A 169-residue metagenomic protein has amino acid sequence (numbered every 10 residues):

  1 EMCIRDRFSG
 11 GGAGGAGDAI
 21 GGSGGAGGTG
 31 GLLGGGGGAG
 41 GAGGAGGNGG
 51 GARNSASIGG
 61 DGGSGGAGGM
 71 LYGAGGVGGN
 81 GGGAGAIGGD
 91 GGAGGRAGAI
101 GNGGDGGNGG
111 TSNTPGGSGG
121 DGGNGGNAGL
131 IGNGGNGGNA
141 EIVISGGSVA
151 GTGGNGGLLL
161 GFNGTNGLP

Functional and structural regions predicted by a protein language model:
E1, R5-P169: Long, compositionally biased tandem-repeat segments
